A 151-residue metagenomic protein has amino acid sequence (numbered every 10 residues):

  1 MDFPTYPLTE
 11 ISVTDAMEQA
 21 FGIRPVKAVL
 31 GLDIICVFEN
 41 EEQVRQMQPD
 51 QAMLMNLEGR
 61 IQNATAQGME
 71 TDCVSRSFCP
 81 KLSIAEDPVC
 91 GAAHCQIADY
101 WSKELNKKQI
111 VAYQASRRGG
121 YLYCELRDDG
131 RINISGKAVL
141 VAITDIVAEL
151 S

Functional and structural regions predicted by a protein language model:
M1-S151: Active-site proximal loop and beta-alpha junction motif in alpha/beta enzyme cores
